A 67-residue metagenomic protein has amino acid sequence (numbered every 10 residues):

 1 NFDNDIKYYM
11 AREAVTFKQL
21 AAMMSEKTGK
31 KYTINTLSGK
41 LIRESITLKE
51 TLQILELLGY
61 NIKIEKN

Functional and structural regions predicted by a protein language model:
N1-K18, M23: A short, Lys/Arg-rich alpha-helix, primarily the initiator
N4, V15, Y32, I46-K49: Residue-level signal for the short linker/turn that defines the boundary of a DNA-recognition helix
E13, M24-K30, L58: Core residues of bacterial helix-turn-helix
K27-I46: Recognition helix of helix-turn-helix/homeodomain-like DNA-binding domains that insert into the DNA major groove
K31, K63-N67: Short, charged recognition helix plus adjacent turn of helix-turn-helix-like nucleic-acid-binding domains
K49-K63: DNA major-groove recognition helix of helix-turn-helix/homeodomain DNA-binding modules
